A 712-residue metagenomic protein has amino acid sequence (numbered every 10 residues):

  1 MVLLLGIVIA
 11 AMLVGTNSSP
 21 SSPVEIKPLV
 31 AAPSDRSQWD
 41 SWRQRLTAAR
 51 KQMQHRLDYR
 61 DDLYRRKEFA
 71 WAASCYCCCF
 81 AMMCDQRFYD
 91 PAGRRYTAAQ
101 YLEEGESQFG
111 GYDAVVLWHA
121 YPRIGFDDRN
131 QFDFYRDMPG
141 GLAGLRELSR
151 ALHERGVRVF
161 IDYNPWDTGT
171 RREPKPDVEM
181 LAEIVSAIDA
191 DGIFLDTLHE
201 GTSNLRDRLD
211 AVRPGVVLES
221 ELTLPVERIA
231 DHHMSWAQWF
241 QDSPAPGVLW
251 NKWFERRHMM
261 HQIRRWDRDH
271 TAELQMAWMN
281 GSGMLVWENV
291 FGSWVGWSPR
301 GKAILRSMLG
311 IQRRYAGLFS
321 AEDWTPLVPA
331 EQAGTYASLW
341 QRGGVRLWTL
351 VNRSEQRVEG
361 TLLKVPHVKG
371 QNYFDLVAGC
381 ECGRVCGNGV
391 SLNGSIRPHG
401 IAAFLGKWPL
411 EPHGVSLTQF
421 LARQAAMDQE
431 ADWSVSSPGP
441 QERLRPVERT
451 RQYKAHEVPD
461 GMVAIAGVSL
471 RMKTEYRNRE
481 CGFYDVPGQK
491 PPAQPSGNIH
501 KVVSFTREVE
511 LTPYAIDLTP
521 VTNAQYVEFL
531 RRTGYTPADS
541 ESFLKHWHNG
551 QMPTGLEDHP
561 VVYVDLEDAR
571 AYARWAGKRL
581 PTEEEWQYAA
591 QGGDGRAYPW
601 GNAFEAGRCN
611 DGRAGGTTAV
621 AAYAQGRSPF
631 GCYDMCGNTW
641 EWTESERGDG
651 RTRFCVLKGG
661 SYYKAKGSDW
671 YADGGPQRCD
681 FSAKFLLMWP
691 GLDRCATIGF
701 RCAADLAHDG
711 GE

Functional and structural regions predicted by a protein language model:
S37-R43, A49-M53, L57-G93, H119-P122 (+1 more regions): An acidic-aromatic substrate-binding cleft motif
R43, R213-T361, H367: Active-site-proximal substrate-binding groove within the catalytic cores of carbohydrate-active enzymes
Q100-A120, A187-A190: Catalytic domains of carbohydrate-active enzymes, especially glycoside hydrolases
G125-A272, W278, W297: Aromatic- and carboxylate-enriched substrate-binding clefts and catalytic-loop regions of carbohydrate-active enzymes
N388-A425: C-terminal beta-strand-rich structural cap/linker in extracellular carbohydrate-active enzymes
K454-L544, V564-E567, G637: A short glycine-rich, aromatic-capped structural motif
I465, T536, E541-L687, G691-A696: Functional-site microenvironments in short loops/helix caps that host divalent-cation chemistry
R694-G710: Short, structured beta-strand segments at or near domain termini in extracellular proteins/domains
